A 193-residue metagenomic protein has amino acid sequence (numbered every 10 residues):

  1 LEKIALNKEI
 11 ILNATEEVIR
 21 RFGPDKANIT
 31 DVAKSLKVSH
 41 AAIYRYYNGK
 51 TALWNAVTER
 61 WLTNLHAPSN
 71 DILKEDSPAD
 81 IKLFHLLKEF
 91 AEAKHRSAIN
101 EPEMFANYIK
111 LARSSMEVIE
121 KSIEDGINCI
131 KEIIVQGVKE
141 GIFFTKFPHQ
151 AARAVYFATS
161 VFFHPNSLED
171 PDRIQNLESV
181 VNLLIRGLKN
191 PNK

Functional and structural regions predicted by a protein language model:
L1-L6, K193: N-terminal intrinsically disordered/low-complexity leader segments
I4-N7, P148-V155, R173, L177: Short amphipathic alpha-helix in the helical subdomain of ABC transporter nucleotide-binding domains
L6, I10, A14, V18-A52 (+2 more regions): Helix-turn-helix
A56, R60, N70-R96, A151-V155: Hydrophobic alpha-helical connector segments
T63, R113-E140, H149-R153: Amphipathic alpha-helical packing segments from all-alpha helical-bundle domains
I81, H85, N128, E132-E140 (+1 more regions): C-terminal peripheral helix-coil segments that are non-catalytic and often amphipathic
K82, A93-S114: Amphipathic alpha-helical segments used for helix-helix packing
